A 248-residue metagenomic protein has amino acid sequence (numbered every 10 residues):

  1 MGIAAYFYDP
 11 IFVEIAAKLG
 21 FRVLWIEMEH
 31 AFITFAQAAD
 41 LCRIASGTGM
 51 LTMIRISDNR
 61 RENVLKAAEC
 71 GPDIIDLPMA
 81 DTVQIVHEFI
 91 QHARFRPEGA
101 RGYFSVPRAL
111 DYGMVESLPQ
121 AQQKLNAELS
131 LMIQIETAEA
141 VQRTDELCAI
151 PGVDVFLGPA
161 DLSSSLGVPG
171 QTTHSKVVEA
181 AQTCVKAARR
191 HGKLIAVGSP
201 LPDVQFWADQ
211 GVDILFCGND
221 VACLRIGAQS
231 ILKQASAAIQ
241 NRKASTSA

Functional and structural regions predicted by a protein language model:
M1-T52, S57-N59, Q91, L131 (+1 more regions): Conserved N-terminal beta1-alpha1 strand-loop-helix module at the mouth
G2, R22-V23, L51-M53, D73-D76 (+4 more regions): Structural preference for beta-strand elements that scaffold enzyme active sites
E14-K18, N59-D73, L77, T82-V86 (+2 more regions): Catalytic cores of alpha/beta
E27-E29, I56, L77-A80, P159 (+1 more regions): Short beta->alpha connector loops at strand-helix junctions that form conserved, small/polar/Pro-enriched
F35-E69, Q91-G99, Q123-N126, T173-I195 (+1 more regions): Alpha-helix-loop-beta-strand connector modules within alpha/beta enzyme cores
L41, V83-G99, P169, V221-S245: C-terminal helical cap(s) of enzyme catalytic domains, especially alpha/beta-barrels
E62, I74-P151, D161-S164: Conserved anion-binding
P159-K176: Glycine/Thr-rich beta-alpha phosphate-binding loop at enzyme active sites
